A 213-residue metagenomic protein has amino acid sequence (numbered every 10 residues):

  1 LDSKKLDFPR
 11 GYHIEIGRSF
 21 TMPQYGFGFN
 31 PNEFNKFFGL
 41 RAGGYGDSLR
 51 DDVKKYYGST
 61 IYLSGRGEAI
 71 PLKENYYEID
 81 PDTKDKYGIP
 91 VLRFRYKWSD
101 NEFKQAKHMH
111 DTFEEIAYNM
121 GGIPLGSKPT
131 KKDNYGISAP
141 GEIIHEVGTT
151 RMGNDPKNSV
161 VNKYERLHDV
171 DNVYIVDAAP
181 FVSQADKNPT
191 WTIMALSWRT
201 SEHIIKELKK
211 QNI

Functional and structural regions predicted by a protein language model:
L1-L92, K97-D100, I143-V147, H168 (+1 more regions): FAD cofactor-binding and catalytic pocket of flavoenzymes
D100-K104, P140, N188: Conserved, non-catalytic sequence blocks in retroelement Pol enzymes and Pol-derived host proteins
E102, A106-Y118, D177: C-terminal substrate/ligand-recognition segments
T112-I123, S197-I213: Internal hydrophobic alpha-helix adjacent to the cofactor/substrate pocket in enzyme cavities
F113, M152, E165, D177 (+1 more regions): Hydrophobic, well-ordered secondary-structure elements that form the walls of internal hydrophobic environments
A117-K163: An extended, acidic, His-containing surface patch that forms the Zn2+-binding/catalytic region of metallohydrolases
K163, H168-D171: Active-site-adjacent "gating/activation" loops or surface patches in catalytic cores
S183-I204: A conserved FAD-binding loop/helix module that cradles the flavin
